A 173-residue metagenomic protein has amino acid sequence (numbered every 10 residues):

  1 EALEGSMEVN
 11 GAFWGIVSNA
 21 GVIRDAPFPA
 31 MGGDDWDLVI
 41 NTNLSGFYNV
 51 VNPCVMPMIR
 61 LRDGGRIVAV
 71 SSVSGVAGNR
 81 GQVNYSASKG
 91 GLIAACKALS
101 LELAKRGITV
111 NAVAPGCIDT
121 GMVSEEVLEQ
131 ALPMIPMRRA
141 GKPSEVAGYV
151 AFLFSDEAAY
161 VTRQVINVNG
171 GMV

Functional and structural regions predicted by a protein language model:
A20-R24, G170-G171: Conserved NAD(P)H cofactor-binding loop of Rossmann-fold oxidoreductase domains
P27-F28, D35-I40, A131: Substrate-binding pocket helix/loop in short-chain dehydrogenase/reductase
P29, A77-V83, K105-R106, R138 (+1 more regions): Active-site loop immediately N-terminal to the catalytic Tyr-X3-Lys motif of short-chain dehydrogenase/reductase
V51, S88, C96: Active-site helix of classical SDR
M56, L101-K105, A159: Alpha-helical segment proximal to the catalytic Tyr-Lys
S72: Residue(s) in the substrate-gating loop at a strand-loop-helix junction that position the organic substrate next
A112, P133-V161, V168-G170: C-terminal helical subdomain
